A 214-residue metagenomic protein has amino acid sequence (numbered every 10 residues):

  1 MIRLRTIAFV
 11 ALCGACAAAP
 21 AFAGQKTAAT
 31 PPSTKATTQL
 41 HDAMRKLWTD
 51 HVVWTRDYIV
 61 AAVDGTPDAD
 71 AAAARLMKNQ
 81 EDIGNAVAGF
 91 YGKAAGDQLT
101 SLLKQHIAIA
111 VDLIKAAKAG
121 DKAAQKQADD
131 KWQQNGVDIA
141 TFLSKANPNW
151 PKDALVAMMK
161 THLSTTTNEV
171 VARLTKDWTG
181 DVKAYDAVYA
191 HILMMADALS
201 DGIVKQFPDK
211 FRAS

Functional and structural regions predicted by a protein language model:
M1-F9: Bacterial N-terminal signal peptides that target proteins for export
A8-A17: Bacterial N-terminal signal peptides
A18-Q25, A29: Boundary at the C-terminal end of the N-terminal hydrophobic targeting segment
A36-A62, L76, Q80, A117 (+1 more regions): C-terminal amphipathic alpha-helix
I59, G84-Y91, A95, A110-K118 (+1 more regions): Membrane-helix exit/interface motif
T66-A86: Active-site-surrounding "flap" and adjacent substrate/cofactor-binding loops of secreted or lumenal enzymes, prototyped
G92-Q134: Mid-length scaffold segments of soluble, non-membrane domains
